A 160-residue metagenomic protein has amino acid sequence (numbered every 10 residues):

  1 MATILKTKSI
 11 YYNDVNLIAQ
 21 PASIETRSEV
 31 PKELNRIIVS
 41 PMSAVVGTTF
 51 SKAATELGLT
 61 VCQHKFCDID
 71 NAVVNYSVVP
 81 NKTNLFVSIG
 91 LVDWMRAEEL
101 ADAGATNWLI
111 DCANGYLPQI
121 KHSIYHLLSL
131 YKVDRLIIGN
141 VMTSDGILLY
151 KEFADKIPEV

Functional and structural regions predicted by a protein language model:
M1-V160: Active-site entrance/lid segments in N-terminal catalytic domains of soluble metabolic enzymes
